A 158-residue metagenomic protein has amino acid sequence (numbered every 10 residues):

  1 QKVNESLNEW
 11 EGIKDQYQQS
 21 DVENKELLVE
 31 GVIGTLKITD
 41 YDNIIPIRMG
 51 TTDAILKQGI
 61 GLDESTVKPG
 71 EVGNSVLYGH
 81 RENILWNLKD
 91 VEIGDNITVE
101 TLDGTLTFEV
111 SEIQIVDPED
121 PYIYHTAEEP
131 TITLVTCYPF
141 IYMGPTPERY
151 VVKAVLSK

Functional and structural regions predicted by a protein language model:
Q1-K158: Solvent-exposed, non-transmembrane regions of membrane-associated and secreted proteins
